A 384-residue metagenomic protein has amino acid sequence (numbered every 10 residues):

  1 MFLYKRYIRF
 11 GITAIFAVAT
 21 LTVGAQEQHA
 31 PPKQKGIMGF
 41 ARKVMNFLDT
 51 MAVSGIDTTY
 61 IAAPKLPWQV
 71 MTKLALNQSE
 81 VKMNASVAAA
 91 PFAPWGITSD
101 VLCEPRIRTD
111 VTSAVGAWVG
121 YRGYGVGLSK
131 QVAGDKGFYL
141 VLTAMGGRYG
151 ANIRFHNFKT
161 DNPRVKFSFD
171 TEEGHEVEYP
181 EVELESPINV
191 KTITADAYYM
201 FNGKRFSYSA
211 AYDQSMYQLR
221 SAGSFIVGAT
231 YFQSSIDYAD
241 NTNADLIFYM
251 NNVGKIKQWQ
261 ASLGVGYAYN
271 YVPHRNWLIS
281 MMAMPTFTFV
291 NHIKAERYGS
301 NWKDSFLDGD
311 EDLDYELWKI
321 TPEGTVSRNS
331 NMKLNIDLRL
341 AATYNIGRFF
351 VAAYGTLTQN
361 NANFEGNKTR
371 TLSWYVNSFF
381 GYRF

Functional and structural regions predicted by a protein language model:
H29, K33-G36, F40, F47-P67 (+2 more regions): Short loop/turn motifs that connect adjacent beta-strands in outer-membrane beta-barrel proteins
G36, P64-V70, S113, R122-Y124 (+7 more regions): Outer-envelope beta-barrel architecture signal
T72, V115-Y121, L140-G146, A195-F201 (+6 more regions): Residues on the lipid-exposed face of transmembrane beta-strands in outer-membrane beta-barrel proteins
L74-E80, Y121-G123, K130-G134, G146-R148 (+7 more regions): Transmembrane beta-strands of outer-membrane beta-barrel pores
A75-A89, H156-I193: Outer-membrane beta-barrel translocator/channel fold
K82-A89, Y139-V141, R164-F169, S209-Y212 (+3 more regions): Outer-membrane beta-barrel translocator domains and adjoining extracellular loop/strand segments of Gram-negative
M83-P94, V101-C103, V115, R148-G150 (+2 more regions): Outer membrane beta-barrel transmembrane domains
D100-C103, G137, E178-S186, Y212-D213 (+3 more regions): Extracellular loop and loop/strand-boundary signature of outer-membrane beta-barrel proteins
